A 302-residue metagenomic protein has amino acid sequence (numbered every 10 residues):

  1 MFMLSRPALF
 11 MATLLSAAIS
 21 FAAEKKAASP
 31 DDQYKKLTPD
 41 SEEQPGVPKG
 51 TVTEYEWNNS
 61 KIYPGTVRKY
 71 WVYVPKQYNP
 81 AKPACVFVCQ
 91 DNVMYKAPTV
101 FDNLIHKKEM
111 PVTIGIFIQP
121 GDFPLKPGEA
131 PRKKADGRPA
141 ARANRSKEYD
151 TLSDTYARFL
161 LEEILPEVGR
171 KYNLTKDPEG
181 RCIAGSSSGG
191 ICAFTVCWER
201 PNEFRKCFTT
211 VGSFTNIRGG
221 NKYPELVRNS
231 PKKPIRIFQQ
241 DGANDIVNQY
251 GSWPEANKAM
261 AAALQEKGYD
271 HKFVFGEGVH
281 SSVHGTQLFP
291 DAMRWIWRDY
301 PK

Functional and structural regions predicted by a protein language model:
M1-L4: N-terminal secretory signal peptides that target proteins for export/translocation
A8-A18: Bacterial N-terminal signal peptides
A23-K302: Non-catalytic cap/lid and distal C-terminal segments of serine-dependent acyl enzymes
